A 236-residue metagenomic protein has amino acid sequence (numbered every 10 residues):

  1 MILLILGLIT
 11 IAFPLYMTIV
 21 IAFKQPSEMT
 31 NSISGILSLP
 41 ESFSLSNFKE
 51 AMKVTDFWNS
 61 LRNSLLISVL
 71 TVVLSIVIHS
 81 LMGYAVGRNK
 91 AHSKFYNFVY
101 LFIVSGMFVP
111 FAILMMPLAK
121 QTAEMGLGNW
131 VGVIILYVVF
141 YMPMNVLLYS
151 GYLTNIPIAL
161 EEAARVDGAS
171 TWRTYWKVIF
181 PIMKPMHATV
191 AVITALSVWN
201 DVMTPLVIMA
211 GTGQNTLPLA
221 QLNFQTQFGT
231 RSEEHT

Functional and structural regions predicted by a protein language model:
M1-E234: A structural signal for multi-pass alpha-helical bundles of membrane permease subunits that mediate small-molecule
